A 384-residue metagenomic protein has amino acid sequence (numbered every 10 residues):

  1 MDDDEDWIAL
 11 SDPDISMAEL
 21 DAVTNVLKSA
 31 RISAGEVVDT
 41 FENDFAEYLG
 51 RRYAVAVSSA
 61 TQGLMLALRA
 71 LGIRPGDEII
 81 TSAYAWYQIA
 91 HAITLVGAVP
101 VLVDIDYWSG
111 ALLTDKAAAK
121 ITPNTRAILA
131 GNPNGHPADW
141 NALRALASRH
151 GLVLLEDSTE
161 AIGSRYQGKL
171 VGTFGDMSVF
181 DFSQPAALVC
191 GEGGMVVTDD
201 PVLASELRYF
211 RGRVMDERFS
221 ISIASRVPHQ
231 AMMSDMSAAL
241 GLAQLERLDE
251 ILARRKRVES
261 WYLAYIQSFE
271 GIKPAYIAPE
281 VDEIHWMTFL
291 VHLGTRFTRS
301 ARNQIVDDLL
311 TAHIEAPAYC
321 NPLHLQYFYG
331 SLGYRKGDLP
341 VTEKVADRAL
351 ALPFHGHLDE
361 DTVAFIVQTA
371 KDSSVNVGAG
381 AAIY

Functional and structural regions predicted by a protein language model:
M1-I32, E36, P353: N-terminal "arm"/small-domain region of PLP-dependent enzymes with the aminotransferase-like
R31-E78, A92-V96, L102-D104, K169: Phosphate-binding glycine-rich loop
D39-N43, R51-A54, D115, A127-G131 (+4 more regions): PLP-dependent aminotransferase class I/II
P75, T81, L102, L154-E156 (+2 more regions): Hydrophobic residues in well-ordered beta-strands that form the structural core
Y84-A90: Conserved coil-to-alpha-helix start sites within the AMP-binding
V96, R149-H150, F269, A312: Helix C-cap/helix->beta junction micro-motif
V99-S109, P317: Short beta-strand->loop structural element characteristic of the AMP-binding/adenylate-forming
W108-C190, M195-V197, V202, A351: Active-site phosphate-binding strand-loop segment of PLP-dependent enzymes
